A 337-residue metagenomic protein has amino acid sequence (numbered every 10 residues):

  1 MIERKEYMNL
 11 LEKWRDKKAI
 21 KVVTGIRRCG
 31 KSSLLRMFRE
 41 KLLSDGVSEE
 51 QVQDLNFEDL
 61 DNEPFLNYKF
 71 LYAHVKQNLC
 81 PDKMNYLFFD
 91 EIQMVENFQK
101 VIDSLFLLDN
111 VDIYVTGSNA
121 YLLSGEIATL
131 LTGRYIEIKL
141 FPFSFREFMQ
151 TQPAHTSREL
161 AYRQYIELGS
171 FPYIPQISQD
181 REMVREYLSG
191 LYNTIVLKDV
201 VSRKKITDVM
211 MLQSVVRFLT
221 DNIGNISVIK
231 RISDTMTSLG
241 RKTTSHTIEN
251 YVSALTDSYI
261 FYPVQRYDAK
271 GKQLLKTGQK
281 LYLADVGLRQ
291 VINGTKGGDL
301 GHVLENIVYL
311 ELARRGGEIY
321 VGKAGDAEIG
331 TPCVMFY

Functional and structural regions predicted by a protein language model:
I2-D16: Pre-Walker A adenine-sensing motif
V23: Hydrophobic anchor at the beta1->P-loop junction of P-loop NTPases
K31: Conserved lysine of the Walker
L34, F38: Hydrophobic positions on the alpha1 helix immediately C-terminal to the Walker A/P-loop
Q53-N85: Short glycine-rich substrate-engagement loop in P-loop NTPases that contacts/grips substrate
Q99-V115, N119-A120, A128-L130: Conserved catalytic/switch belt of AAA+ P-loop NTPases
S118-A120, G125-I226: Interdomain motor-coupling "hinge/lid" segment immediately C-terminal to the ATP-binding subdomain of NTP-driven enzymes
R181-F336: Accessory nucleic acid-recognition modules appended to NTPase machines
